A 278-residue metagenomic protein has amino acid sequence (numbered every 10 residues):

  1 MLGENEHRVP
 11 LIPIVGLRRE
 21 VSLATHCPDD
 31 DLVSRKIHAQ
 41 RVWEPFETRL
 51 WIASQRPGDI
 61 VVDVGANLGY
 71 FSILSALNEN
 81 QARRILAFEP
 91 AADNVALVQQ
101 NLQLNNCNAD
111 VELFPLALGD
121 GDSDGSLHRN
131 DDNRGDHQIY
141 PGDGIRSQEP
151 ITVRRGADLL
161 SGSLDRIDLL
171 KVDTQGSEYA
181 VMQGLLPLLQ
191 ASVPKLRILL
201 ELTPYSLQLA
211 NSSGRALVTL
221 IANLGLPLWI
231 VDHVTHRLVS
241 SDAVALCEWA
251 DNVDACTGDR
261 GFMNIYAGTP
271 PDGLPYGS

Functional and structural regions predicted by a protein language model:
M1-D110, D143-I145, L160-S163, L228 (+1 more regions): S-adenosyl-L-methionine
Q40-I60, S126, Q138-S192, S206-S212 (+2 more regions): Short internal loop-to-helix segment that lines adenine-nucleotide cofactor pockets
V62-V64, F88, L170-V172, L200-E201: Active-site flanking residues adjacent to catalytic metal/cofactor-binding acidic residues
A66-L68, A92, L118-D120, T174-G176 (+1 more regions): Short, glycine/acidic-enriched loop or turn micro-motifs at the edges of active sites
N80-Q81, L104-N108, H137, L189-K195: Short helix-capping segments at alpha-helix termini
Q99-D158: S-adenosyl-L-methionine
P194-T203: Conserved beta-strand signature within the Rossmann-like core of class I S-adenosyl-L-methionine
